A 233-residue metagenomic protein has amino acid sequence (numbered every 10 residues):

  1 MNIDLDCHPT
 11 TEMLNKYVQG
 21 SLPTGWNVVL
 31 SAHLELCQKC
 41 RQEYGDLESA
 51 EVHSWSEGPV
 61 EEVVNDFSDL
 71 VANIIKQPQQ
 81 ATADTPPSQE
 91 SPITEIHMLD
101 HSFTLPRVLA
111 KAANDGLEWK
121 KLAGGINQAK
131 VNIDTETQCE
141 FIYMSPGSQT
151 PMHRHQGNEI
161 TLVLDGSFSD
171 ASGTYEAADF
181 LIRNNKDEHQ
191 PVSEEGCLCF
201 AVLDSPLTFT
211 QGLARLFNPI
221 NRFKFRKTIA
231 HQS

Functional and structural regions predicted by a protein language model:
M1-E12, T24-W26, E35-Q38, D46-K111 (+1 more regions): Positively biased amphipathic helices and basic secretion/translocation or surface-docking motifs that either flank
V18-V28: Short, intrinsically disordered, charge-biased short linear motifs at domain edges
G116-S148: A short glycine-rich, His/Asp/Glu-containing loop-to-beta-strand
S145-S148, R154-D170: Glycine- and acidic-residue-biased ligand/ion/polar-headgroup-sensing regions
D170-S193: Short acidic-glycine-tyrosine-enriched beta hairpin
D187-F209: Ligand-binding loop in jelly-roll beta-barrel domains
L203-S233: Double-stranded beta-helix
